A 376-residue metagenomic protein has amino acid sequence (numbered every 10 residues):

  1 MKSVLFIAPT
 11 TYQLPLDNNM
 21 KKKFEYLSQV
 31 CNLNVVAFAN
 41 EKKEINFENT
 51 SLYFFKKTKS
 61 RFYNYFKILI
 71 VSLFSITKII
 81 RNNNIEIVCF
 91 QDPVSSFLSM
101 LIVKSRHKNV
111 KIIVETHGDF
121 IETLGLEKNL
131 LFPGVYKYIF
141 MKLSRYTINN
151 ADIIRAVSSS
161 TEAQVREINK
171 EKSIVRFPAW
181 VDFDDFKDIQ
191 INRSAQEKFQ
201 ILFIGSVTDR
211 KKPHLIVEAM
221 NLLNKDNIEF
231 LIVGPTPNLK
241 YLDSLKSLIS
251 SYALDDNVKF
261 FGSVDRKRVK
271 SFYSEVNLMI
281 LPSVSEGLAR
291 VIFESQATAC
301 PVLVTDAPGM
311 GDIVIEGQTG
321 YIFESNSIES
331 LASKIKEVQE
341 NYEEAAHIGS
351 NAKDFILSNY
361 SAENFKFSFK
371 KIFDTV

Functional and structural regions predicted by a protein language model:
P15-E25, F199, F203-L222, D243 (+1 more regions): A conserved mid-protein helix/loop that constitutes part of the nucleotide-sugar donor-binding site
K22-E25, T77, F120, G134-I154: Membrane-proximal helix-turn-helix segments that form the acceptor-binding/catalytic region of lipid-linked
E41, I204, E229-K246, G262: Glycosyltransferase donor-sugar binding loop
F90-S96, T116-H117: Short His-centered aromatic/hydrophobic patch
I148, S263-V264, S271-V276: Short alpha-helical donor nucleotide-sugar binding micro-motif in glycosyltransferases
V284: Aromatic "clamp/platform" in nucleotide-sugar-dependent glycosyltransferases that forms part of the donor/acceptor
P301-V304, V314: Short hydrophobic beta-strand element within catalytic cores of glycosyltransferases and related nucleotide-activated
E316-G317, Y321-I328, E337-Y342: Conserved acidic donor-binding segment of nucleotide-sugar-dependent glycosyltransferases
